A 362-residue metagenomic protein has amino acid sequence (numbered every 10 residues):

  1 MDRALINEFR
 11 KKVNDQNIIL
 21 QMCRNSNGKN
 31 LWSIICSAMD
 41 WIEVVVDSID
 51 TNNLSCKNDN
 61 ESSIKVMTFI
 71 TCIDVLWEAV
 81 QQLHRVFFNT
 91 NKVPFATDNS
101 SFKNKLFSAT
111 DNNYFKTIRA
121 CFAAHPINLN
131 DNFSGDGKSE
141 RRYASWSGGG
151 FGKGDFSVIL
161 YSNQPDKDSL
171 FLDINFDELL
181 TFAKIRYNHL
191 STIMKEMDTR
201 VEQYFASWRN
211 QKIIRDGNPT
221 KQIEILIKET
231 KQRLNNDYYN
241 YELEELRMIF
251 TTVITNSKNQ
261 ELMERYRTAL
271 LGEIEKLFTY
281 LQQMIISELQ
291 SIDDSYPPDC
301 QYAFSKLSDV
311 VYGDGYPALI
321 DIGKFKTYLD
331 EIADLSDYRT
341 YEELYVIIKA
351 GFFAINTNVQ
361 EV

Functional and structural regions predicted by a protein language model:
M1-C36, N99-V362: Acidic, Ser/Thr/Gly/Pro-rich intrinsically disordered interaction regions
R24-N53, S63-K92: Short, contiguous, well-structured surface segments enriched in hydrophobic/aromatic residues
L54-N60, T90-N104: Short linear interaction motifs
K57-K65, F250: Short secondary-structure capping micro-motifs at structural edges
